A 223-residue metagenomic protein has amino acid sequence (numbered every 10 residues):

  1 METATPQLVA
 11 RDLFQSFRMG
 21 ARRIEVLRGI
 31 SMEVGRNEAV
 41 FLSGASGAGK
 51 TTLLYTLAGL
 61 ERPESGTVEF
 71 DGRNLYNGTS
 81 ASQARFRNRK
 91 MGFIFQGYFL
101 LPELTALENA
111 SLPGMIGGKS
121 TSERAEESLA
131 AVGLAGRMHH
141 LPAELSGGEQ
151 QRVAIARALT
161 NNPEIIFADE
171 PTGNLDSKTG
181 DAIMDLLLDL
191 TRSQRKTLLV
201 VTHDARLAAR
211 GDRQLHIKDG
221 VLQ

Functional and structural regions predicted by a protein language model:
A21-I24, L75-G92: ABC ATPase NBD coupling module
A58: Helix-to-loop junction immediately C-terminal to a conserved catalytic motif
G66-N74: Conserved ABC transporter NBD signature motif
P102-L112: Short coil-to-helix segment of the ABC ATPase nucleotide-binding domain corresponding to the Q-loop/switch region
L141-Q151: Conserved ABC ATPase signature
N162: Conserved catalytic motifs of ABC-family nucleotide-binding domains
I166-D169: Catalytic Walker B motif of ABC-type/P-loop ATPase nucleotide-binding domains
